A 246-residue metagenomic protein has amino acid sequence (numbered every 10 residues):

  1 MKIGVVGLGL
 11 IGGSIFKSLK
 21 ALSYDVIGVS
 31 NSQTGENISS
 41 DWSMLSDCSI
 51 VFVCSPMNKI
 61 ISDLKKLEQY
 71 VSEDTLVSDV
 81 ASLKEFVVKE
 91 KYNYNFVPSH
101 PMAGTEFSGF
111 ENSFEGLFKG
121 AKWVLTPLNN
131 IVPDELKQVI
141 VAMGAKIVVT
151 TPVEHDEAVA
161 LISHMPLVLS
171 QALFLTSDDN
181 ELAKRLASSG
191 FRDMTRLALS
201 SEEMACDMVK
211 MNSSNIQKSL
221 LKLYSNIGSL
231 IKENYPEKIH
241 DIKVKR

Functional and structural regions predicted by a protein language model:
M1-S43: NAD(P)+-binding Rossmann beta1-loop-alpha1 motif at the extreme N-terminus of oxidoreductases
C48: An anion/phosphate-binding loop that grips the pyrophosphate of nucleotide cofactors and donors
V51-F52, S78: N-terminal Rossmann-like NAD(P) cofactor-binding module of classical short-chain dehydrogenase/reductase
C54-P56, A81, P127: Glycine-rich, N-terminal phosphate-binding loop of Rossmann-like dinucleotide-binding domains
I61-E111: Rossmann-like NAD(P)(H) cofactor-binding subdomain of soluble oxidoreductases
E115-L199: Internal alpha-helical scaffold of NAD(P)-dependent oxidoreductase catalytic cores
L182-R246: Interdomain hinge/lid region at the active-site interface of Rossmann-like NAD(P)-dependent oxidoreductases
